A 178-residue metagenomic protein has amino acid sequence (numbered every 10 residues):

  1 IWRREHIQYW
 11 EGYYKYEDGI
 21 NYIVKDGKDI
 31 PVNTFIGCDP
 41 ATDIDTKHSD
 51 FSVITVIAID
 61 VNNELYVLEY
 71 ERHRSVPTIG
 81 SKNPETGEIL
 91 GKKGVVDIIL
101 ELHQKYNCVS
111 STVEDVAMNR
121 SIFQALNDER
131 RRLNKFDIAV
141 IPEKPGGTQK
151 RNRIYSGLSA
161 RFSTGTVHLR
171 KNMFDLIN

Functional and structural regions predicted by a protein language model:
I1-A41: ATPase catalytic-site recognition across NTP-hydrolyzing enzymes
Y22-D29, I44-H48, E101-K105: Short, conserved, surface-exposed binding loops centered on an aromatic residue
T34-F35, F51, E64, T166: A residue-level signal for beta-strand positions that form part of recognition/binding surfaces within mature
I36-G37, V56, T112: Structured core elements
C38-I54: An active-site-proximal beta-strand-loop segment
D60-N178: Mg2+-dependent endonuclease catalytic cores in nucleic-acid-processing enzymes, primarily RNase H-like
